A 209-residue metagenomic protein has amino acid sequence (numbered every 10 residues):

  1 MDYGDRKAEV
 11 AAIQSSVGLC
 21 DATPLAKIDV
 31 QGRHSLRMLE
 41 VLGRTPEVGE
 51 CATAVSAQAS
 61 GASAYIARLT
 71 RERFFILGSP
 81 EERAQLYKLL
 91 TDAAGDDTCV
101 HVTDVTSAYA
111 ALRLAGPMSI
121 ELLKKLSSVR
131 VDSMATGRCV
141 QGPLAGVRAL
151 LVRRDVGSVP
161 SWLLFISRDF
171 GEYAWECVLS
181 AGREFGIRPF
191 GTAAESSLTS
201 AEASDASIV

Functional and structural regions predicted by a protein language model:
M1-V209: Basic, glycine/lysine-rich polyanion-binding surfaces/domains
